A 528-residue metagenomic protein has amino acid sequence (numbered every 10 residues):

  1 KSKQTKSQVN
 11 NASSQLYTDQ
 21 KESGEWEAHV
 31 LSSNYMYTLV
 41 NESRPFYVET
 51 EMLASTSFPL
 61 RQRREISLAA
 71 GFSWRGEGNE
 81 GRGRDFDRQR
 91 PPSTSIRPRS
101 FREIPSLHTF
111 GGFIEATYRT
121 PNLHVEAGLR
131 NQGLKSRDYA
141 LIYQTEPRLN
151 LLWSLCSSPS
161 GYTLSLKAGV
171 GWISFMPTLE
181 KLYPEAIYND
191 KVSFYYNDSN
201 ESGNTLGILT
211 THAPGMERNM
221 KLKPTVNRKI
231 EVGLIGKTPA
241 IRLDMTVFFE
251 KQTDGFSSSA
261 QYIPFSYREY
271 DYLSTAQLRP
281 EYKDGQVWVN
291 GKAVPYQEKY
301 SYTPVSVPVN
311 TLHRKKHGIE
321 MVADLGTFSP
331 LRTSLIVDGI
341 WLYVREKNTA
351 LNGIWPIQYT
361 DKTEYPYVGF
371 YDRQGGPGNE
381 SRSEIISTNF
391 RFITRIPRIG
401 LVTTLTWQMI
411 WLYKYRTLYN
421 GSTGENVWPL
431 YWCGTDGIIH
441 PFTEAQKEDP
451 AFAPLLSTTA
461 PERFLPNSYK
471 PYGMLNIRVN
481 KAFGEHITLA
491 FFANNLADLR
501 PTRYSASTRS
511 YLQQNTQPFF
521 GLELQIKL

Functional and structural regions predicted by a protein language model:
K1-A140, G318: Face-selective signature of the C-terminal outer-membrane beta-barrel domain
S2-K6, F58, W74-E80, T120-N122 (+14 more regions): Transmembrane beta-strands of outer-membrane beta-barrel pores
S33-E42, S93-E103, Q132-Y139, M216-M220 (+5 more regions): Extracellular loop and loop/strand-boundary signature of outer-membrane beta-barrel proteins
F46-M52, H108-I114, L129-G133, T145-L151 (+8 more regions): Hydrophobic, lipid-facing positions within transmembrane beta-strands of outer-membrane proteins
T50, I66-F72, L123-L129, P147 (+10 more regions): Transmembrane beta-strands of outer-membrane beta-barrel proteins
L60, R119-V125, F249-K251, R268-Y419: Gram-negative outer-membrane beta-barrel transporters
E65-S67, S73-E77, S100-R242, T246-K251: Structural signature of Gram-negative outer-membrane beta-barrels, strongest in the C-terminal barrel of TonB-dependent
Q408-A460, Y469-Y472, R478-L528: C-terminal beta-signal and adjacent terminal beta-strands/loops of Gram-negative outer-membrane beta-barrel proteins
